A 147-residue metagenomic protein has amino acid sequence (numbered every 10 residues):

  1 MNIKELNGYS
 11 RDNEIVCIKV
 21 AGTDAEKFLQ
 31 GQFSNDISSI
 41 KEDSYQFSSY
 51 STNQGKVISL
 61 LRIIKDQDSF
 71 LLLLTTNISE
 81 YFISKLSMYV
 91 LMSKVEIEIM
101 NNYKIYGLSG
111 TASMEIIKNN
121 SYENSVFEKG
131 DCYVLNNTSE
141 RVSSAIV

Functional and structural regions predicted by a protein language model:
M1-V147: Basic, glycine/lysine-rich polyanion-binding surfaces/domains
